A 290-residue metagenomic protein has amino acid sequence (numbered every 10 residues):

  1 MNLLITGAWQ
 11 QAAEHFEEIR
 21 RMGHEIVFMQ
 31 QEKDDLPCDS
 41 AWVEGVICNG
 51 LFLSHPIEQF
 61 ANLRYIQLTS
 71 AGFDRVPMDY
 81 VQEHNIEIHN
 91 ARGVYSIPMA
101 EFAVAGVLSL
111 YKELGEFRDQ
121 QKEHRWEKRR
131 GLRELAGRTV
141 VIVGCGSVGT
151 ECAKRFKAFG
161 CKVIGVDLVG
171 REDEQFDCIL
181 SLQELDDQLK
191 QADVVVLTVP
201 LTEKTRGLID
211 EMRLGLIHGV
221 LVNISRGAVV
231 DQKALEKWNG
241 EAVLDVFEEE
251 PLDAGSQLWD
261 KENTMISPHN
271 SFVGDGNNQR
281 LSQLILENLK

Functional and structural regions predicted by a protein language model:
M1-E87, K190: An N-terminal-biased, well-structured beta-alpha scaffold segment characteristic of Rossmann-like dinucleotide-binding
G7, R92, R133-K157: Glycine-rich adenosine-cofactor-binding loop
V46-C48, L68, V196-L197, N223 (+2 more regions): Redox-cofactor binding/interface segments in oxidoreductases and associated redox assembly factors
Q82-V94, H218-L221, A234-E248, D260-S271: Rossmann-fold dehydrogenase core element
I86, A91-T139: Phosphate-binding beta-alpha-beta segment of Rossmann-like dinucleotide-binding domains, i.e., the NAD(P)
H89-F102, E116, E250-K290: C-terminal helix-to-coil terminal segments
A158-Q175: NAD(P)-binding Rossmann-fold cofactor-contacting core
G170-Q257: Rossmann-like adenosine-cofactor binding region
